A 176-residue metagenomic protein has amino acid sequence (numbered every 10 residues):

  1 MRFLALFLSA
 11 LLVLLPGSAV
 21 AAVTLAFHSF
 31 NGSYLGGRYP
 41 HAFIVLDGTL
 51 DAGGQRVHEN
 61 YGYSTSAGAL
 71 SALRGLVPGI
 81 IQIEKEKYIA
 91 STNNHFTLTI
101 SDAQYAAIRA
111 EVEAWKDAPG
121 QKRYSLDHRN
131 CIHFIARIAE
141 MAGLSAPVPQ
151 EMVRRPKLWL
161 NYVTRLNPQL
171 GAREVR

Functional and structural regions predicted by a protein language model:
A5-L15: Bacterial N-terminal signal peptides
L15-A22: Sec/Tat signal peptide C-region and signal peptidase I cleavage site
A22-N94: Glycine-rich catalytic cores of cysteine/serine-nucleophile enzymes that process amide/ester linkages in cell-envelope
V23, A110-R176: Activation targets extended, charge/polar-rich intrinsically disordered C-terminal tails
S29-Y34, T92-S101, D117-L126: Second-shell loop/turn segments in exported
R38-H41, V45, A107, N130-R137: Extracytoplasmic/secreted proteins, especially bacterial periplasmic and envelope-associated proteins
T99-V112: A structural motif
